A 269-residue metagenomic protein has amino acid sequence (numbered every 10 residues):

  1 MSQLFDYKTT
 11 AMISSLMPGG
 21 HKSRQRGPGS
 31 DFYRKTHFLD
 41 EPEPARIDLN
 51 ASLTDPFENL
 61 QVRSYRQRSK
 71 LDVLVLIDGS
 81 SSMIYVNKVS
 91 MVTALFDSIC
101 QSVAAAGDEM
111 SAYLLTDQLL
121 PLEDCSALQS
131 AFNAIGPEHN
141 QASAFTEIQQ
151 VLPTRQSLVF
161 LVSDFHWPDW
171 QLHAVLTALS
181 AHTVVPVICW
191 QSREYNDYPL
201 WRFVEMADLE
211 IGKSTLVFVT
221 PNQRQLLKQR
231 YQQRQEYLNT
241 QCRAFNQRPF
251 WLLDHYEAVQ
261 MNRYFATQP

Functional and structural regions predicted by a protein language model:
M1-L122, L158-V162: An amphipathic, basic-hydrophobic helix/alpha-beta surface used to engage anionic, phosphate-rich ligands or surfaces
M1-S15, S23-R24, H173-P269: Von Willebrand factor type A / integrin I
P42-E43, Q67-S69, V151-R155, L179-S180 (+1 more regions): Flexible, charged surface loops at secondary-structure boundaries
V73-V75, M110, S157-L161, H182-V187 (+2 more regions): Hydrophobic beta-strand segments of well-ordered beta-sheets in folded domains
I84, W170, E194: Conserved protein kinase catalytic core
S90, H166, K228-Q229: Residue-level marker of alpha-helix boundaries and capping positions
T93, E138-A142, Y231: A conditional alpha-helix N-cap/helix-loop micro-motif detector
C125-L158, H166-L172, I188-Q191: Von Willebrand factor
